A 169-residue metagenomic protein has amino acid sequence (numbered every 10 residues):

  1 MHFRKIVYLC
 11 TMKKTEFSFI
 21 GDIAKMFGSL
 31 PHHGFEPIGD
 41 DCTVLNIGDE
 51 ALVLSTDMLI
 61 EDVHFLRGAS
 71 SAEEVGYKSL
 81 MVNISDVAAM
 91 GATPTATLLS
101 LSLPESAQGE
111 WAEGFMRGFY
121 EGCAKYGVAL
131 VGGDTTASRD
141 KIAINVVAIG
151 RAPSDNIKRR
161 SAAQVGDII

Functional and structural regions predicted by a protein language model:
Y8-S71, M90, L99, G122 (+1 more regions): Extreme N-terminal cap/leader segments of soluble proteins
G39, S70-E74, K78, E110 (+1 more regions): Residues at secondary-structure transition points
G39-D40, N83, P94, K141: Short Gly/Ser/Thr- and Asp/Glu-enriched loop/turn motifs at secondary-structure junctions
V44, N83, G91, L130 (+1 more regions): Residue-level signal for inorganic ion chemistry
D49, L59, P94-I169: Glycine-rich anion-binding loops of enzyme active sites
A72-A96, R117-K125: Small-aliphatic-rich amphipathic alpha-helix that forms the alpha element of a beta-alpha
